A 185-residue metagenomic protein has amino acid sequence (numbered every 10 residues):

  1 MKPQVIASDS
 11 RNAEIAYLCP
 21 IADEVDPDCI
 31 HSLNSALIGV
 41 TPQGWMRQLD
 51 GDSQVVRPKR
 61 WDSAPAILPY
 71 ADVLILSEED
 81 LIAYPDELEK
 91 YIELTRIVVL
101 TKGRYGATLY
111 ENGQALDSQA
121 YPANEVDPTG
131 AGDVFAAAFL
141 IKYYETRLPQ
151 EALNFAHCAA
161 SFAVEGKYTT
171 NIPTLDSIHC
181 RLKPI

Functional and structural regions predicted by a protein language model:
M1-C29, L49-D62: Conserved phosphate-binding/catalytic loop of the ribokinase/pfkB sugar-kinase fold
V5-E14, H31-N34, I67-P69, I92-E93: Flexible, charged surface loops at secondary-structure boundaries
E14-Y17, L37, V73: Structural motif
I21-V25, Q43, L81, K102-Y105: Short, polar loop motifs at secondary-structure junctions
V25-S32, D86-Y91, E151: A short acidic, amphipathic alpha-helical/loop segment
S35-G44: Active-site proximal beta-strand in glycosyltransferases
Q48-D117: Conserved phosphate/ATP/ADP-binding segment of small-molecule kinases
L88-I185: Conserved phosphate-binding/catalytic region of the ribokinase-like
